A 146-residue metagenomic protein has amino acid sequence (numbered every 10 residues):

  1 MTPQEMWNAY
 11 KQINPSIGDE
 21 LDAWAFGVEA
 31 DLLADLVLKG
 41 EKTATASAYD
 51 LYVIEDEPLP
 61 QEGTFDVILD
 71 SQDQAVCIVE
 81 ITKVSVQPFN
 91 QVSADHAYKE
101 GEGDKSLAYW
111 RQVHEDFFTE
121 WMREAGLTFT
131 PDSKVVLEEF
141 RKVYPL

Functional and structural regions predicted by a protein language model:
M1-I78, V84-L146: Mixed-charge, low-complexity intrinsically disordered regions
